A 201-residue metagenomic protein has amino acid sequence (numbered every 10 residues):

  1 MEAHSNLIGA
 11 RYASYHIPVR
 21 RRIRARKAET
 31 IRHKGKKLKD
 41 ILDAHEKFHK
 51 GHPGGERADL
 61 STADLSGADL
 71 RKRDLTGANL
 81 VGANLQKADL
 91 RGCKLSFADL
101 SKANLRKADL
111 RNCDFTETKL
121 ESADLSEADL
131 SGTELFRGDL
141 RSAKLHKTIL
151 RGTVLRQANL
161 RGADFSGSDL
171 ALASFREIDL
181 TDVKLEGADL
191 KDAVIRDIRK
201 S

Functional and structural regions predicted by a protein language model:
M1-D40, E46, K50-S201: Tandem repeat scaffolds
